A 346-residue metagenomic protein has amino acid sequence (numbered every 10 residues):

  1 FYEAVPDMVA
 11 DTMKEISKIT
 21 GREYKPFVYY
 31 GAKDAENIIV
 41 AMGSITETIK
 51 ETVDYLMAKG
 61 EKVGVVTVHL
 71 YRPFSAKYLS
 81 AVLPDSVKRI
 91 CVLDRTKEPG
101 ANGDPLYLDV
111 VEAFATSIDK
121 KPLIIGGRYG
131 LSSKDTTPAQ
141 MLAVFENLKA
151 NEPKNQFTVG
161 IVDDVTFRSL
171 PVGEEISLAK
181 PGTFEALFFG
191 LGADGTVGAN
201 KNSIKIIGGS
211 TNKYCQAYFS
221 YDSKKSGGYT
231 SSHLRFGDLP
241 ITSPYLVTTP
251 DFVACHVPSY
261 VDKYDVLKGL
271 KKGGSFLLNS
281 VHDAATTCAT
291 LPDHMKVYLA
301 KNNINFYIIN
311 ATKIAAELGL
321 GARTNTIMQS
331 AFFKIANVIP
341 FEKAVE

Functional and structural regions predicted by a protein language model:
F1-V28: Conformationally flexible catalytic loops at phosphate/diphosphate-handling active centers
D11, I19, E51-V65, T116 (+1 more regions): Short helix-loop-beta junction
G21, A35, I45, P171 (+2 more regions): Long hydrophobic segments that form regular secondary structure
D34-E61, F74-L79: Redox- and metal-dependent alpha/beta enzyme cores, enriched for Fe-S-associated oxidoreductases and cofactor-handling
G43, D54, F74-D85, D104-P105 (+2 more regions): Short glycine/threonine-rich loop-to-helix capping motif typified by GTGT followed within a few residues by an Asp-Pro
K59-R89: Core nucleotide-handling region used for phosphoryl-transfer chemistry
P73-K77, R89, L93-D104, G182-G192 (+1 more regions): Active-site cofactor/cluster-binding pocket
R89-L178, A300, I308-G319, R323-E346: Peripheral docking tails and interdomain loops at the edges of cofactor- or intermediate-handling domains
